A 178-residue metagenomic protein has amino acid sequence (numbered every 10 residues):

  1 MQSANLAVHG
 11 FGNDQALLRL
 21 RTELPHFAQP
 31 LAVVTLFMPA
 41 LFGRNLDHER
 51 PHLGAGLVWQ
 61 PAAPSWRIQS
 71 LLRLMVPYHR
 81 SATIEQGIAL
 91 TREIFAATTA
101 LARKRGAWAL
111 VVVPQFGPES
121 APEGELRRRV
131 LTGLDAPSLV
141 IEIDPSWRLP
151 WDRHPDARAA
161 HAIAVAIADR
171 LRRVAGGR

Functional and structural regions predicted by a protein language model:
M1-W59: Conserved SGNH/GDSL esterase-like catalytic core that processes O-acyl groups on lipids and polysaccharides
V8, G12, P25, T83-L90 (+2 more regions): Extracytoplasmic/periplasmic, Sec-exported soluble proteins
D14-R21, P25, R92-A96, H161 (+1 more regions): Amphipathic, non-transmembrane alpha-helical secondary structure
P25-P30, R105-A107, V174: Glycine-rich phosphate-binding loop signature in dinucleotide/nucleotide-binding domains
T35-R153, A168: Serine-dependent acyl-ester chemistry module
W151-R178: Histidine-centered active-site loop/cap adjacent to the catalytic His in serine esterases/O-acetyl transfer systems
